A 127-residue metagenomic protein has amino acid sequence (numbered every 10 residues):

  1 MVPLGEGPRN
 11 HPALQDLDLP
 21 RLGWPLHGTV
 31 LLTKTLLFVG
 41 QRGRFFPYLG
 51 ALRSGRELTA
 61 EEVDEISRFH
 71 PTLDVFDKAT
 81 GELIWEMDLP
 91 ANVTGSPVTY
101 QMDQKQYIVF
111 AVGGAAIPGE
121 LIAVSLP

Functional and structural regions predicted by a protein language model:
M1-P127: A fold-level detector for beta-propeller and closely related beta-sheet-rich head/sensor domains
